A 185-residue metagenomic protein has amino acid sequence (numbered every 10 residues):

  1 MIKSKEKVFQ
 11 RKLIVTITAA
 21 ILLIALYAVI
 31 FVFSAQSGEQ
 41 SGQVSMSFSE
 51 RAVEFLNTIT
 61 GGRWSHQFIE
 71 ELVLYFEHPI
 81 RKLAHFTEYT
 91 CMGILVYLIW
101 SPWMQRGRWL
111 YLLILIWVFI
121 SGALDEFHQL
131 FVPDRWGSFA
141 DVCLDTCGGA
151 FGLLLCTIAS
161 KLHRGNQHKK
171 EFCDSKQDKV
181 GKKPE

Functional and structural regions predicted by a protein language model:
M1-L130, F139, T146, A150-E185: Bulky hydrophobic segments
